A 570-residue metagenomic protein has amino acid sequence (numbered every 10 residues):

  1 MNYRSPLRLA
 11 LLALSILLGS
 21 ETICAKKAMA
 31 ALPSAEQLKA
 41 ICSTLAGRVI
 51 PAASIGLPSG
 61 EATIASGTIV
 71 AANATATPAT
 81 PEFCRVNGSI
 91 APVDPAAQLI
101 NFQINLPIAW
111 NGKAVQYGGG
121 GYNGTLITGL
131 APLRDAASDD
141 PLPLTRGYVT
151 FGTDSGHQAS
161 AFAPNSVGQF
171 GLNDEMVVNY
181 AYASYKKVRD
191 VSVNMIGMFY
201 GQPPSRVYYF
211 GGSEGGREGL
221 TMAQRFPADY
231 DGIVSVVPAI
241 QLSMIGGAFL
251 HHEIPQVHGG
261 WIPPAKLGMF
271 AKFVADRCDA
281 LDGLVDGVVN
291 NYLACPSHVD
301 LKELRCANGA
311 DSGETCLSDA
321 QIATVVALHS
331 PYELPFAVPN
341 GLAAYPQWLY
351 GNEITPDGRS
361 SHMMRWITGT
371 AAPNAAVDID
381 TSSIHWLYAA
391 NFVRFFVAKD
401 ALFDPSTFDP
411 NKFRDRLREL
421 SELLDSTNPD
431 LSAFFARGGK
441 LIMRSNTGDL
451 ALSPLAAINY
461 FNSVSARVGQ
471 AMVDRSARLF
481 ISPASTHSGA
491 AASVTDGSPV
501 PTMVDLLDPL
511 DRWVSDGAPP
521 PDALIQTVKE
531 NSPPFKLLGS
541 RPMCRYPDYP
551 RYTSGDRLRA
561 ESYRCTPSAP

Functional and structural regions predicted by a protein language model:
A10-E21: Bacterial N-terminal signal peptides
K26-K113, L126-G129, A136-S138, L284-V289 (+4 more regions): Catalytic-loop region of hydrolases
N111, G120-P204, G247-A248, P255 (+2 more regions): Cap/lid segment of the alpha/beta-hydrolase catalytic domain
Q202-G212: Alpha/beta-hydrolase fold nucleophile elbow
G211-G215, G219: Gly/Ala-rich beta-loop-alpha elbow adjacent to hydrolase catalytic centers
T221-A223, A228-E333, I481, G497-T502: A catalytic-pocket lid/entrance helix-loop region that shapes and gates access to the active site across common
M443-S445: Short beta-strand/loop motif that positions the catalytic acidic residue of the alpha/beta-hydrolase fold
A451-L455: Conserved alpha/beta-hydrolase "acid-adjacent" motif
